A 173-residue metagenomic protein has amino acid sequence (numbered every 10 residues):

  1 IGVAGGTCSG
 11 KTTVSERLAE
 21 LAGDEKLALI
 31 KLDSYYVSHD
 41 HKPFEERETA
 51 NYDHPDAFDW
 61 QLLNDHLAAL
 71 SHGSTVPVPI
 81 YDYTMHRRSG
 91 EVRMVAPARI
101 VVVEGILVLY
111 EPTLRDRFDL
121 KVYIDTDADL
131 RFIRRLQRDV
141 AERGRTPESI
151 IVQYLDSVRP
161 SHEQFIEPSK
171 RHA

Functional and structural regions predicted by a protein language model:
G6: P-loop (Walker A) phosphate-binding loop of NTP-binding proteins
K11: Conserved lysine of the Walker
V14, L18: Hydrophobic positions on the alpha1 helix immediately C-terminal to the Walker A/P-loop
E25-K31, V37-M85: Conserved nucleotide-sensing/catalytic segment adjacent to the nucleotide-binding pocket in NTP-handling enzymes
I80-S89, V101-I106, D156-P160: Short gly/ser/thr-rich secondary-structure transition/capping motifs
S89-R143: ATP-dependent NMP and nucleoside kinases share a basic, alpha-helical "lid"
R145-A173: Small-molecule kinase domains that catalyze NTP-dependent phosphoryl transfer to phosphate-bearing small molecules
